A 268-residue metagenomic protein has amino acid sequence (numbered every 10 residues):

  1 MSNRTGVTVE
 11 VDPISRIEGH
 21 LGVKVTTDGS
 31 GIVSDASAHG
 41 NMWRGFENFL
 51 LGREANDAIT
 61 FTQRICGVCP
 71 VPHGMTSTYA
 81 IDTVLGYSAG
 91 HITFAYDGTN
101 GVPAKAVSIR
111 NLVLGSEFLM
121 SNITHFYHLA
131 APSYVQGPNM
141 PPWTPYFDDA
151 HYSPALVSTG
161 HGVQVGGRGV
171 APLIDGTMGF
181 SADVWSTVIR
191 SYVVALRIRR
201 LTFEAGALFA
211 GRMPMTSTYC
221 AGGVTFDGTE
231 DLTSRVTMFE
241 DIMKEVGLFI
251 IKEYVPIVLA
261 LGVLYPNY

Functional and structural regions predicted by a protein language model:
M1-Y268: Active-site bordering "gate/hinge" segments that shape substrate access to catalytic or cofactor-binding pockets
